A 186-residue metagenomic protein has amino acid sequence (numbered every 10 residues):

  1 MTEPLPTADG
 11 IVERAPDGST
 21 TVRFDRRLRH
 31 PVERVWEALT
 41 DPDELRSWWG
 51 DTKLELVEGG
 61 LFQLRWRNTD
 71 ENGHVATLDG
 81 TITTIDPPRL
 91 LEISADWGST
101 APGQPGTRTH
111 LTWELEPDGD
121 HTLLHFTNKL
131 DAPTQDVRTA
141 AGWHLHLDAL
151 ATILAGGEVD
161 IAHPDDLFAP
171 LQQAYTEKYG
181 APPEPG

Functional and structural regions predicted by a protein language model:
M1-A15, G119-G186: Terminal "cap-and-tail" regions of soluble proteins that handle hydrophobic small molecules
M1-T52, G186: Hydrophobic ligand-binding cavity/cleft-lining segments
R23-F24, D43-T77, T81, L90 (+1 more regions): Short beta-edge strand/loop motif at the mouth of beta-sheet-based domains
R29, T40-D41, P87, T152-G156: Residues at helix-coil transition
E33, E37, T84, D118-D120 (+1 more regions): Replace "anionic and nucleotidyl ligands
V35, L45, F62-L64, I82 (+4 more regions): Hydrophobic pocket/interface hotspot
G50-V57, T69-D131: Hydrophobic-ligand binding "helix-grip"
